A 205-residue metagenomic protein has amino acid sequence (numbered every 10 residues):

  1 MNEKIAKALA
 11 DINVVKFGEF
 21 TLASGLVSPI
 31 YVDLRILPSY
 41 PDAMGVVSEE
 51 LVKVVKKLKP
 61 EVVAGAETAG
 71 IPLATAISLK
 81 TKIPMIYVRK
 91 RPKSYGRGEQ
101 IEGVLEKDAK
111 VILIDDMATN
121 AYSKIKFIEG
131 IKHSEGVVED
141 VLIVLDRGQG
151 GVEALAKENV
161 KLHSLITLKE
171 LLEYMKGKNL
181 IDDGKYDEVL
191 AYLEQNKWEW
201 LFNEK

Functional and structural regions predicted by a protein language model:
M1-I114, A118, Y122-K205: PRPP-associated nucleotide enzymes
